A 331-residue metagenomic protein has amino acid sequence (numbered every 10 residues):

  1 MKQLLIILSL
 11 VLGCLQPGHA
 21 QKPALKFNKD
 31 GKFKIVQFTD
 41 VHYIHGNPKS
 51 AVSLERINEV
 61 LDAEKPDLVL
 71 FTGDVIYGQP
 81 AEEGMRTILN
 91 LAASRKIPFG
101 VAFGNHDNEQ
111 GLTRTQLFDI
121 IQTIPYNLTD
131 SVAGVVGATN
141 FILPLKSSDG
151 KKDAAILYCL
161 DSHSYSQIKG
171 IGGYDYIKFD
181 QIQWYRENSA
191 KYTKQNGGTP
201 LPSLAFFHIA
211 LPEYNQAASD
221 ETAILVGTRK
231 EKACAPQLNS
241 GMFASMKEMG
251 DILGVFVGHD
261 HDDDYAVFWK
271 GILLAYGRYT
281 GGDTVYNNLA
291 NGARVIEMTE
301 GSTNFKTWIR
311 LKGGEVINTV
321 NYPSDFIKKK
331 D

Functional and structural regions predicted by a protein language model:
M1-Q21: Bacterial Sec-dependent N-terminal signal peptides
H19-I88: N-terminal active-site segment of His-dependent metallophosphoesterases
K32-H45, A154-H163, F206, L273-Y279: Active-site-proximal beta-strand elements of phosphoester/diester hydrolases
V36-L54, V75-E83, E109, T115 (+4 more regions): Acidic/histidine-rich helix-loop elements that form or flank divalent-metal/phosphate-binding sites at the catalytic
F38, I142-K146, K151, M242-M249 (+1 more regions): Binuclear metal-dependent phosphoesterase catalytic core
I44-G46, Y77-E82, V101-L112, Y165-I168 (+3 more regions): Active-site environment of divalent metal-dependent phosphoester hydrolases
K65-D67, I156, I171-D264: His/acidic metal-ligating clusters that form di-metal
R86-G198, R294-T299: Extended active-site neighborhood of metal-dependent phosphoesterases/phosphodiesterases
